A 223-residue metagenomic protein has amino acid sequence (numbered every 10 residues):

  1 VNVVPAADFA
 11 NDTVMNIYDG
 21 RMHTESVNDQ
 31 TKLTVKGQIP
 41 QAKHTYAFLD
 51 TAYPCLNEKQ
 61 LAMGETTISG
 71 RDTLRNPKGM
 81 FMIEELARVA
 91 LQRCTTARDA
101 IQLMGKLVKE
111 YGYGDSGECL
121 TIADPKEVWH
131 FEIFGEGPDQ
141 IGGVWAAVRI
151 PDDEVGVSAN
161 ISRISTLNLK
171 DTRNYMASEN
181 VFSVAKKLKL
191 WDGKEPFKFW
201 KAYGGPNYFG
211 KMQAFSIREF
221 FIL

Functional and structural regions predicted by a protein language model:
V1-M82, L103-L223: A contiguous strand-loop segment
T73-P77, E85-C94: Second-shell loop/turn segments in exported
A100: Aromatic- and Gly/Pro-rich donor/ligand-binding loops that form nucleotide- or phosphate-bearing donor binding pockets
